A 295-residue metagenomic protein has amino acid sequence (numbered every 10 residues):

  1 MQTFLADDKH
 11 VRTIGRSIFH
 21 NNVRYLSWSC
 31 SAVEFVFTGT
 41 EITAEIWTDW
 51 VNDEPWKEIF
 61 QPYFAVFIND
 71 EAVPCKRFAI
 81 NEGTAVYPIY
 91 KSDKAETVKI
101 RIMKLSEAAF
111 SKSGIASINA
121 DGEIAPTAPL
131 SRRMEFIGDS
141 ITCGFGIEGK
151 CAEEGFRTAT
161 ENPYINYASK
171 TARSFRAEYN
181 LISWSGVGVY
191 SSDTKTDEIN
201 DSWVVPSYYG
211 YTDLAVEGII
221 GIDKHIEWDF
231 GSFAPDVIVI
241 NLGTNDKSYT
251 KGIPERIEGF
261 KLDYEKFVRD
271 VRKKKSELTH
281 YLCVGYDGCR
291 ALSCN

Functional and structural regions predicted by a protein language model:
M1-I137, I141-P163: N-terminal secretory targeting modules
C30, E153-P254, E258, Y286-C294: Conserved SGNH/GDSL esterase-like catalytic core that processes O-acyl groups on lipids and polysaccharides
P129, F233, R272-K275: Short, conserved loop/helix-junction motifs that constitute active-site signature segments in enzyme catalytic cores
R133, D236-V239, T279: Structural motif
E135, N180, T279-Y281: A structural signal for isolated positions on well-ordered beta-strands in alpha/beta enzyme cores
F136, I240, L282-V284: Structural beta-sheet core signal
K261: Catalytic core segments in nucleotide and nucleic-acid processing enzymes
Y264-V268: Generic structural signal for well-ordered alpha-helices, preferentially at hydrophobic/aromatic core positions
